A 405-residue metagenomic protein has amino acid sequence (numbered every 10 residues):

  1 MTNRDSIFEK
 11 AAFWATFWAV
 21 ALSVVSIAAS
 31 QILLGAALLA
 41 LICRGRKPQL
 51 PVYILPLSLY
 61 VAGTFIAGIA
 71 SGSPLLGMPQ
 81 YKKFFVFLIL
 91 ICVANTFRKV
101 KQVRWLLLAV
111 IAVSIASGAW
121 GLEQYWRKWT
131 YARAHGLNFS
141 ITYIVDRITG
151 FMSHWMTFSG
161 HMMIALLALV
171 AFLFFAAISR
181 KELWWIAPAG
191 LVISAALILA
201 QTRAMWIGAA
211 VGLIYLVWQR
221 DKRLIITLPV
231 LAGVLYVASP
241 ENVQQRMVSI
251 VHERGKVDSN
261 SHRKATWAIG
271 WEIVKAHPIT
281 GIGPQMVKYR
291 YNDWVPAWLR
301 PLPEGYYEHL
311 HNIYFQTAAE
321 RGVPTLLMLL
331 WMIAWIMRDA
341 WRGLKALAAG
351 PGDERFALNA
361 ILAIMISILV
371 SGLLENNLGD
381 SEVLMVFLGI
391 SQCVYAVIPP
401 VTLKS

Functional and structural regions predicted by a protein language model:
M1-P79, L88-I111, F175-W184, E354-R355 (+1 more regions): Transmembrane signal-anchor hairpin modules in multi-pass inner-membrane enzymes, especially those that act on
A11-A19, P56, E308, A340-L374 (+1 more regions): Loop-to-helix entry and N-terminal half of a specific, functionally important transmembrane alpha helix in multi-pass
A12-F17, N138-F151, L302-F315: Juxtamembrane membrane-water interface segments that cap and precede transmembrane helices
V24-I32, P79-Q80, G150-A165, A318-G322 (+1 more regions): Membrane-interface micro-motifs in multi-pass membrane enzymes
L34-A37, F65, R104-I144, G150-Q219 (+6 more regions): Alpha-helical transmembrane segments of multi-pass inner-membrane proteins
A119, V217-D258, A268-A276, P284 (+1 more regions): A membrane-periplasm/extracellular boundary helix in multi-pass inner-membrane enzymes that assemble envelope glycans
R254-A268, T280-R321: Long extracytoplasmic/lumenal interhelical loops at the membrane interface of multi-pass membrane proteins
E320-K345: Selective detector of the "anchor" transmembrane alpha-helix that sits immediately C-terminal
